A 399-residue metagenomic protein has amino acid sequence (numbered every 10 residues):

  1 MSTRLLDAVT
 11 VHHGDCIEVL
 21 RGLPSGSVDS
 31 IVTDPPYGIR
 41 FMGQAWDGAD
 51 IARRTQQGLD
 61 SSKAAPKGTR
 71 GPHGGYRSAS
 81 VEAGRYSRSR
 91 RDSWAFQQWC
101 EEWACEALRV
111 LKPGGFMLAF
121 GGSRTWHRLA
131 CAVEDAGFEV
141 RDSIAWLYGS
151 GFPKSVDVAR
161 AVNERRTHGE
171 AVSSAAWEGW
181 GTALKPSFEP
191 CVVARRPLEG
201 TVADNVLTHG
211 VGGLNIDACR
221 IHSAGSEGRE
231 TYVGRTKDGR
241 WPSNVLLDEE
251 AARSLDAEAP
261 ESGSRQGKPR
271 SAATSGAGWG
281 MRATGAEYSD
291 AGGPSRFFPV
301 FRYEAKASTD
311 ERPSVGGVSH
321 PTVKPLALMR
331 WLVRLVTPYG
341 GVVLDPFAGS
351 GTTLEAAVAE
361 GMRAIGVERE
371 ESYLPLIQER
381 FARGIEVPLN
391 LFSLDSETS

Functional and structural regions predicted by a protein language model:
M1-S399: S-adenosyl-L-methionine-dependent nucleic acid methyltransferase catalytic domains
